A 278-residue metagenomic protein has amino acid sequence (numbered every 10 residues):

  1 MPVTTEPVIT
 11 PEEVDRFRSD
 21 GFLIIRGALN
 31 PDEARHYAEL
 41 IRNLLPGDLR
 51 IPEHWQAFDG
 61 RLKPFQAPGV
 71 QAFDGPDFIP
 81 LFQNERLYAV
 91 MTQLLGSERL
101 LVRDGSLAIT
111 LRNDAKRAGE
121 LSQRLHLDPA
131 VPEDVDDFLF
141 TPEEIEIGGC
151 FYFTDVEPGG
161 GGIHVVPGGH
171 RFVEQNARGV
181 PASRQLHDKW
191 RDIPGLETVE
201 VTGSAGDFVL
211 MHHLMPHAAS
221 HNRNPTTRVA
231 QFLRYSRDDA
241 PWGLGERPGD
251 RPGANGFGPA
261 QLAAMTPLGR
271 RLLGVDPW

Functional and structural regions predicted by a protein language model:
P2, G47, I51-E53, G60 (+3 more regions): Non-heme Fe(II)/2-oxoglutarate
P2-S19, R26-D137: Non-heme Fe(II)-dependent double-stranded beta-helix
F65, L121-E133, P181-P194, T227 (+1 more regions): Short, surface-exposed loop/helix-turn segments at secondary-structure junctions that function as lids/hinges flanking
D74-P80, D136-D137, K189, I193-V199 (+1 more regions): Active-site rim elements
D104-L107, G149-F151, Q231-Y235: A structural signal for short, well-ordered beta-strand segments
R112, V166-V173, R234-D239: Short edge-strand/loop segments of extracellular domains
D136-T141, F153-T154: A generic local secondary-structure boundary/capping motif
E143-E146, V156-P216: Double-stranded beta-helix
